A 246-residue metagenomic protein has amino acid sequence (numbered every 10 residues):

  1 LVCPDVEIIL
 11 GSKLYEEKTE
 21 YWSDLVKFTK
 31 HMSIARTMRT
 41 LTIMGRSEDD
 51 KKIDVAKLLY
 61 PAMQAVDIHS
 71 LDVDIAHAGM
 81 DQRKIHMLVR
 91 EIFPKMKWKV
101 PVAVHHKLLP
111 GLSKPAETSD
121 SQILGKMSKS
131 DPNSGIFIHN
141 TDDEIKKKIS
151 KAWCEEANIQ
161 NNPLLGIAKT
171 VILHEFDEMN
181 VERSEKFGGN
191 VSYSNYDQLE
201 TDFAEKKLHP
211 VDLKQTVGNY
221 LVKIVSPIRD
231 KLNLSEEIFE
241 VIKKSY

Functional and structural regions predicted by a protein language model:
L1-H105: Divalent-metal (Mg2+/Mn2+/Ca2+)-assisted nucleotide/phosphate chemistry catalytic cores
A65, R83-Y246: Conserved nucleotide- and phosphate/pyrophosphate-binding catalytic cores in adenylate/nucleotidyl-handling enzymes
